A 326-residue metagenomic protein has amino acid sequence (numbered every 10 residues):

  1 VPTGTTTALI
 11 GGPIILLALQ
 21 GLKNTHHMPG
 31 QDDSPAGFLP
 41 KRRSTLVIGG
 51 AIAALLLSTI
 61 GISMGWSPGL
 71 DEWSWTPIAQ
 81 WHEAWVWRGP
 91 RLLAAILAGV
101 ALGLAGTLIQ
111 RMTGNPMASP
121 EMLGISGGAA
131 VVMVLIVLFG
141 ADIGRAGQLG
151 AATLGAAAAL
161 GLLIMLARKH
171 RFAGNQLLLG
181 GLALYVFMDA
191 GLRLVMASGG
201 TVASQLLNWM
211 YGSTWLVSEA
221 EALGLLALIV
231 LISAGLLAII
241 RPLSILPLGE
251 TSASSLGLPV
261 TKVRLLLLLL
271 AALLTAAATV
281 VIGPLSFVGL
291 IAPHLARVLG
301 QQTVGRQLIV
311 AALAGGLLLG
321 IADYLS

Functional and structural regions predicted by a protein language model:
V1-S326: Alpha-helical transmembrane segments in inner-membrane proteins
